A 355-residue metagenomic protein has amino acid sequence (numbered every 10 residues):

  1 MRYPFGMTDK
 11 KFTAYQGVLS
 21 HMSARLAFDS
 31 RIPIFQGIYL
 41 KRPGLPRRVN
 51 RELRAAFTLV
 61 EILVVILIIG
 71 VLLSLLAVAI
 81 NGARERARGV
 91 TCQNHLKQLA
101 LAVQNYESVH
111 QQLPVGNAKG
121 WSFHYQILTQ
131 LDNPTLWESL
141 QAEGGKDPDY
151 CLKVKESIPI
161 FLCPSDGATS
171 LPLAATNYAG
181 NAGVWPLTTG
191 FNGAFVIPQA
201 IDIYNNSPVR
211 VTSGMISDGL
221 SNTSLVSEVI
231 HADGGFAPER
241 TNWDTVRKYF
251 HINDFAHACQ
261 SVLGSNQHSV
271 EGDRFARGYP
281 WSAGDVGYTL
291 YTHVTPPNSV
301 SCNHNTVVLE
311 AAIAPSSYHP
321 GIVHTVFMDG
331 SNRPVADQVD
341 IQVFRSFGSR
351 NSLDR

Functional and structural regions predicted by a protein language model:
M1-F57: N-terminal leader/signal peptides at the extreme start of proteins
Y3, D9-K10, I69, L101 (+1 more regions): Short acidic linear motifs
T13-A14, L19, Y39, G44 (+7 more regions): Intrinsically disordered, low-complexity segments enriched in glycine/proline and serine/threonine
F28, I38-K41, L73, P159 (+2 more regions): Residue-level detector of alpha-helical hydrophobic segments embedded in or interacting with membranes
R54-R88, Q98: N-terminal single-pass transmembrane signal-anchor helix
G82-R355: Internal low-complexity, small-residue/proline-rich segments
